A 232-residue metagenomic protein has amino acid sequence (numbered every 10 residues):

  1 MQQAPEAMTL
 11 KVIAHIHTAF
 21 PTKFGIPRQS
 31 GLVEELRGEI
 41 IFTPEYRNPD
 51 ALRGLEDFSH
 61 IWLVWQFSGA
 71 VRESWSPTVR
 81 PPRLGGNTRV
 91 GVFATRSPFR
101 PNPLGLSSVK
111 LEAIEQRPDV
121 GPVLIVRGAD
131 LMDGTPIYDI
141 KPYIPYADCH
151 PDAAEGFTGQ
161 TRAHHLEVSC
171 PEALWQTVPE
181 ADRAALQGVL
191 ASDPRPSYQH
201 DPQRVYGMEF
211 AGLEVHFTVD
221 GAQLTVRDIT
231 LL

Functional and structural regions predicted by a protein language model:
M1-L104, Q116-I125, A129-L232: Mixed-charge, low-complexity intrinsically disordered regions
H17, V109-E112: Conserved positions in beta-strands of structured domains
